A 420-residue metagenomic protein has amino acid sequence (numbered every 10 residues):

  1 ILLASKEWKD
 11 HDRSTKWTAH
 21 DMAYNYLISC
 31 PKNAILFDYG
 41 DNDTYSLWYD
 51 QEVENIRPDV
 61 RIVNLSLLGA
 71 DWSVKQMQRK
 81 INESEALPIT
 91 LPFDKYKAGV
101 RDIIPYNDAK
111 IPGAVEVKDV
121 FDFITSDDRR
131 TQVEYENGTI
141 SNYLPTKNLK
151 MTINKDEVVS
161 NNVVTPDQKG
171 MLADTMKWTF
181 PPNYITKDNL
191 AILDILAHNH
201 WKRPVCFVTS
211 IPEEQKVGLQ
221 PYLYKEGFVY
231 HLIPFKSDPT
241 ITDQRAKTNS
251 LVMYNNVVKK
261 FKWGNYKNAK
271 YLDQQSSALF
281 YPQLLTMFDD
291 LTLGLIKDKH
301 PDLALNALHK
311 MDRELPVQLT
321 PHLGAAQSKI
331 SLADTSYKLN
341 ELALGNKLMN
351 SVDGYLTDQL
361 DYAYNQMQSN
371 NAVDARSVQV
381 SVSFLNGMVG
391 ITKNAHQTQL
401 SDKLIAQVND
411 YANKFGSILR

Functional and structural regions predicted by a protein language model:
I1-N33, D50-R420: ER/secretory pathway lumenal C-terminal domains and tails of membrane proteins involved in glycoprotein biogenesis
Y45-Y49: Phosphate- and divalent-cation-binding pockets in alpha/beta enzyme and binding domains that engage nucleotide-derived
